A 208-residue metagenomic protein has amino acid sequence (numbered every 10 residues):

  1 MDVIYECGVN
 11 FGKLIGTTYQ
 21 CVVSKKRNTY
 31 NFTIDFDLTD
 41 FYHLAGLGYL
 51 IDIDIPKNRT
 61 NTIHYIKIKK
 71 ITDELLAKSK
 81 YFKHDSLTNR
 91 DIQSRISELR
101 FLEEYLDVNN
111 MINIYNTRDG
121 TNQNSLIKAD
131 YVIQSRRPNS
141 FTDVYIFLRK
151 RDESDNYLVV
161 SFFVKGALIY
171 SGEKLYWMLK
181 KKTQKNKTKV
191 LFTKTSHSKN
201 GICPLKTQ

Functional and structural regions predicted by a protein language model:
M1-R136, T193-Q208: An acidic, glycine-rich, mixed-charge low-complexity segment common to nucleic-acid enzymes
R100-H197: Conserved binding-pocket/active-site segment within a compact domain
